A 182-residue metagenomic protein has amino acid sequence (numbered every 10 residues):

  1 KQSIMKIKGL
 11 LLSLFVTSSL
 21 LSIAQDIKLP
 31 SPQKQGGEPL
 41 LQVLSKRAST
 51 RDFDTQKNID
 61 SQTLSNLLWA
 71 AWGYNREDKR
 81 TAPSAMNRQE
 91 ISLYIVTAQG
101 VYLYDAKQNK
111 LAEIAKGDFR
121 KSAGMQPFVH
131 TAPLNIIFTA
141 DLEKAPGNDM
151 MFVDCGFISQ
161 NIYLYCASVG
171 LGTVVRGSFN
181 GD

Functional and structural regions predicted by a protein language model:
K1-G9: Positively charged n-region of N-terminal signal peptides that target proteins for export
G9-S18: Sec-dependent N-terminal signal peptides
S13, G100, A132-F138: Conserved active-site beta-strand-loop modules that form the wall/rim of enzyme catalytic pockets and either contain
L20-A24: Sec/Tat signal peptide C-region and signal peptidase I cleavage site
Q25-A132: N-terminal amphipathic, basic helical "cap/leader" segment at the start of enzyme domains
R47, L67, L93, L134-D182: Small-aliphatic-rich amphipathic alpha-helix that forms the alpha element of a beta-alpha
